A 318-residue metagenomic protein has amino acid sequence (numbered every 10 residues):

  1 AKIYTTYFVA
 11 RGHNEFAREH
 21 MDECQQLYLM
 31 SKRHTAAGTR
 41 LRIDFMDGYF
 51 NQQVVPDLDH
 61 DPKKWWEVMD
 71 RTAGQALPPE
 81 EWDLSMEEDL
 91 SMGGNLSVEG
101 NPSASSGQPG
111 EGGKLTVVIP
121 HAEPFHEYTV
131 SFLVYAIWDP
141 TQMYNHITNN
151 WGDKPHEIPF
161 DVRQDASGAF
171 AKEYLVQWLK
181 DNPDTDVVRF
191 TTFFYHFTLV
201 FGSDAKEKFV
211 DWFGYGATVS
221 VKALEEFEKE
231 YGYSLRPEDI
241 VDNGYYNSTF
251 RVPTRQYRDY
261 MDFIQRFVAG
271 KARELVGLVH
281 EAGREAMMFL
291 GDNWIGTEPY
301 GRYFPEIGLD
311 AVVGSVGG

Functional and structural regions predicted by a protein language model:
A1-G318: Glycan-processing catalytic domains of CAZymes
